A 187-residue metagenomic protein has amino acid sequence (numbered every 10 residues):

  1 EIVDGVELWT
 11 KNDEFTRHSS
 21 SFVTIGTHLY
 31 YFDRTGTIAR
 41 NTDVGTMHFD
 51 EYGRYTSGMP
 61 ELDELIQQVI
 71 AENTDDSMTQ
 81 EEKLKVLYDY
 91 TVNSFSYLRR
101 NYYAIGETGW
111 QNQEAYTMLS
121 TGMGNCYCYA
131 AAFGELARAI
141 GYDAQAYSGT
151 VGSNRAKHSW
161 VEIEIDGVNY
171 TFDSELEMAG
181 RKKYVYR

Functional and structural regions predicted by a protein language model:
E1-L65, Y103, Y147-D166, L176-E177: Extracellular adhesion/carbohydrate-binding repeat motifs centered on closely spaced tryptophans
D4, T16-S21, E114, Y142 (+1 more regions): General structural signal for secondary-structure boundaries
E61-M118: Secondary-structure boundary elements
D75, T121, Y170: Conserved short-loop catalytic and cofactor-binding motifs
K83-L87, G122-A137: Active-site nucleophilic cysteine motif
C128-R187: Hydrophobic/aromatic-rich core segments of domains that either
